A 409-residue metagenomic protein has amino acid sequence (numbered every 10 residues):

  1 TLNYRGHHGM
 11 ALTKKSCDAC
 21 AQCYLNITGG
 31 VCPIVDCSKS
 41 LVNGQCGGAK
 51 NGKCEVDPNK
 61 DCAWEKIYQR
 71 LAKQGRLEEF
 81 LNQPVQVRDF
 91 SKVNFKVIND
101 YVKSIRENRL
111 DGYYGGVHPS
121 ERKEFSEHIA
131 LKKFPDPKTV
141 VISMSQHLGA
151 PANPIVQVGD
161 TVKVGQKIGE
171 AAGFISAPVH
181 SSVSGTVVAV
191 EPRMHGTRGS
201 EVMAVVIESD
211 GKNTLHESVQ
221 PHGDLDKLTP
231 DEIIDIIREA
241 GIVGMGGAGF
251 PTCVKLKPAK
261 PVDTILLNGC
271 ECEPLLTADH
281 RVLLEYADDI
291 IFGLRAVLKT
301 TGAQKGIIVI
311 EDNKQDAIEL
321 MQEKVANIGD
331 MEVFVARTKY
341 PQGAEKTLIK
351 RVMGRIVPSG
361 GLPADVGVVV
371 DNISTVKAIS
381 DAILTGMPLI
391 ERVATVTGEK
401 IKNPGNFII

Functional and structural regions predicted by a protein language model:
T1-C23, I27-V35, K39-G44, G48-I242 (+3 more regions): Iron-sulfur (Fe-S) cluster-binding modules
G48-L81, V85-R88, K257-P261, N268-E271 (+4 more regions): Mobile "lid/hinge" segments at catalytic clefts and subdomain interfaces of large enzymes
C62, T214, C272-P274, Y340-G343: Short gly/pro/ser/thr-enriched loop/turn and capping motifs at secondary-structure boundaries
Y68, H280-E285, N313: Cofactor-cradling patches in redox/metallo enzymes
N213-H216, G244, I265-D279, G360 (+1 more regions): Gly-rich Lys/Arg/Thr-decorated short loops/hinges at beta-loop-alpha junctions or inter-strand turns that position
L225-L266: Long, low-complexity intrinsically disordered regions
L284-K299: Histidine-anchored nucleotide/phosphate-binding helix
Q304-I409: Hydrophobic alpha-helical positions that pack around
